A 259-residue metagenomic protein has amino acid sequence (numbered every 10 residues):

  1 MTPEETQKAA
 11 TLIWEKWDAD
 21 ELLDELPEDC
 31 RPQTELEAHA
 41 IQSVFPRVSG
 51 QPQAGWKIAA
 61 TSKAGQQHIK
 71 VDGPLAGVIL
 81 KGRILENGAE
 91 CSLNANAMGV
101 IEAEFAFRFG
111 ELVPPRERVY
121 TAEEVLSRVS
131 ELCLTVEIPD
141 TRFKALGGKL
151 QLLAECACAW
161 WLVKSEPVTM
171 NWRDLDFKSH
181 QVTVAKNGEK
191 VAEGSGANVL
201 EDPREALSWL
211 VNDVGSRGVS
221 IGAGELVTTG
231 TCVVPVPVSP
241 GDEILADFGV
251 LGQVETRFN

Functional and structural regions predicted by a protein language model:
T2-D202, S239, E243, L251-N259: Catalytic-core "active-site belt" of small-molecule-metabolizing enzymes, emphasizing His/Asp/Glu-rich regions
L207-P235: A conserved acidic, glycine/proline-rich C-terminal tail/linker
A246: Carbohydrate-binding surfaces in secreted/extracellular proteins
